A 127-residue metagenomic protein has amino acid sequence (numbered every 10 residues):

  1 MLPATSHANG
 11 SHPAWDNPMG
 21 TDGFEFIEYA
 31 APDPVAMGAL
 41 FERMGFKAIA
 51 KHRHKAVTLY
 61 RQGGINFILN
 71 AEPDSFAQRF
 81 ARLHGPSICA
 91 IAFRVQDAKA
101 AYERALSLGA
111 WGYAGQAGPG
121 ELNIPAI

Functional and structural regions predicted by a protein language model:
M1-N17, R61-A71, K99-I127: Vicinal oxygen chelate
T21-P32, Q78-E103, P125-I127: Vicinal oxygen chelate
G23-E28, F41, F46, Y60 (+2 more regions): Short, structured motif recognition centered on aromatic/hydrophobic residues
P32-M37, F46-I49: Transmitter module of two-component histidine kinases
M37-E42, A105: Conserved active-site tyrosine of GNAT-family acetyltransferases
R43-H54, G112-G118: Short secondary-structure junctions
I49, D74-F80: Membrane-interface interhelical loops and short amphipathic "cap" helices that link adjacent transmembrane segments
